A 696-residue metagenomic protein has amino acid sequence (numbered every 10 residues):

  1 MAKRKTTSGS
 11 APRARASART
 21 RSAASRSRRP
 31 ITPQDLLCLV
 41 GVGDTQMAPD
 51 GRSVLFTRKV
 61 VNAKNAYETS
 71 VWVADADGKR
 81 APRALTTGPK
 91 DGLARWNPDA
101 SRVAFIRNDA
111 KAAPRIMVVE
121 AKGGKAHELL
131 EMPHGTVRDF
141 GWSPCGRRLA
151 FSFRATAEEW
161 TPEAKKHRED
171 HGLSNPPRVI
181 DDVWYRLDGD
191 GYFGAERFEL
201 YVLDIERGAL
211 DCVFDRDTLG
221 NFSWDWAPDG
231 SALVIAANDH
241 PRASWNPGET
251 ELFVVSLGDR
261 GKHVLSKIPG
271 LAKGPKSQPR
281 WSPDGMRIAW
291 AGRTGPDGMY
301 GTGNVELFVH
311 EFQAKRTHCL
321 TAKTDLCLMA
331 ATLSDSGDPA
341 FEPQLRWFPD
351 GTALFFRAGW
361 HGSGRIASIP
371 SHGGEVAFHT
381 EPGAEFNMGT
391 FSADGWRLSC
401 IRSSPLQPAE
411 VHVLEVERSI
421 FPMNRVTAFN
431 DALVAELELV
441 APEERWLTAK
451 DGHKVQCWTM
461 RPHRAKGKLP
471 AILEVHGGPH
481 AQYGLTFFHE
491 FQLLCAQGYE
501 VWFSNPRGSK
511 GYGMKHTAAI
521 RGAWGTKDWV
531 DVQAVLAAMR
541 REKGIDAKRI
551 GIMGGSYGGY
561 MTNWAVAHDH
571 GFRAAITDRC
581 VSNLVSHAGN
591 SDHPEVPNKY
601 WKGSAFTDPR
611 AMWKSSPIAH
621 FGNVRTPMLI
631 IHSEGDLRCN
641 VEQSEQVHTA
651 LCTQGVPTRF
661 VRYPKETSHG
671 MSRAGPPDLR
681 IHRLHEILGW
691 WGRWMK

Functional and structural regions predicted by a protein language model:
R4-R21, E68-T69, R154-Y201, N246-F253 (+6 more regions): Predominantly five- to eight-bladed beta-propeller fold
Q34-T69, A195: Beta-strand-rich domains and repeat architectures in extracellular enzymes and scaffolds, especially beta-propellers
L39-V54, G88-I106, A126, M132-L149 (+12 more regions): Conserved beta-propeller blade repeats
D44-Q46, T57, A150-S152, L173 (+9 more regions): Non-catalytic accessory segments flanking enzyme active sites
K64-E68, D109-P114, G191-E196, A243-T250 (+3 more regions): Short, solvent-exposed loop/turn segments at conserved positions within beta-propeller repeat blades
D75-G78, E120-G124, D204-G208, S256-R260 (+3 more regions): Short loop/turn segments that connect beta-strands within beta-propeller blades
P241, L326, F429-K548, G555-S556 (+2 more regions): Cap/lid segment of the alpha/beta-hydrolase catalytic domain
F503-K696: Active-site-proximal cap/loop segments of hydrolase catalytic domains
